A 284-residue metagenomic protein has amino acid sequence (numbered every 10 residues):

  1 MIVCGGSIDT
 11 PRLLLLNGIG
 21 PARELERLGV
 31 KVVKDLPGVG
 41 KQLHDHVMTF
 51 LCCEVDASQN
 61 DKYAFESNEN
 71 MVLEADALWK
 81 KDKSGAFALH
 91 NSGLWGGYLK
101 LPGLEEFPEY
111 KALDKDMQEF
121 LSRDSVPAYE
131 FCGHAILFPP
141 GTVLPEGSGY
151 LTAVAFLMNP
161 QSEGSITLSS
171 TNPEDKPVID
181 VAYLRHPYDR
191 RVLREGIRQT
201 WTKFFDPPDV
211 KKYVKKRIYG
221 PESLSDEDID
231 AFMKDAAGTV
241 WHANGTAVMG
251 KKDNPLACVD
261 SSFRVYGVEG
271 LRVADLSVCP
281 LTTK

Functional and structural regions predicted by a protein language model:
M1-E54, L151-D206, M233-K284: C-terminal structured subdomain/cap of oxidoreductase catalytic cores
P21-E146, P208-D209, L224-E227, F232-D235 (+1 more regions): Mid-to-C-terminal "cap/lid" subdomains and adjacent gly/pro-rich loops that border and regulate access to redox
G85, Y188, G220-P221: A general boundary/transition motif marking the beginning of the first structured unit of a protein
D209-E222: Short, glycine/acidic-rich hinge or "gate" loops at secondary-structure transitions that mediate conformational
